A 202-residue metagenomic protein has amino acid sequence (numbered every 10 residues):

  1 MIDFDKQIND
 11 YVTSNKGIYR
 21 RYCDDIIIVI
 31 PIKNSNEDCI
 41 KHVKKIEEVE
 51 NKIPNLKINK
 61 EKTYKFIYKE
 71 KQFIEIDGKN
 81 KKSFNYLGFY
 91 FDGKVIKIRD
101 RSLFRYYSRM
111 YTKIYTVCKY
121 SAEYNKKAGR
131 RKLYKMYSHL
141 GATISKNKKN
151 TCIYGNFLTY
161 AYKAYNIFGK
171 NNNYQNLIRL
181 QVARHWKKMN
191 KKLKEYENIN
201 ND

Functional and structural regions predicted by a protein language model:
M1-H42: Active-site palm subdomain of RNA-directed nucleic acid polymerases
I2, K6, C39-I40, K44-E47 (+1 more regions): Right-hand nucleic-acid polymerase module
K16, K57-K60: Short secondary-structure junctions
I46-L56: A common structural junction motif
